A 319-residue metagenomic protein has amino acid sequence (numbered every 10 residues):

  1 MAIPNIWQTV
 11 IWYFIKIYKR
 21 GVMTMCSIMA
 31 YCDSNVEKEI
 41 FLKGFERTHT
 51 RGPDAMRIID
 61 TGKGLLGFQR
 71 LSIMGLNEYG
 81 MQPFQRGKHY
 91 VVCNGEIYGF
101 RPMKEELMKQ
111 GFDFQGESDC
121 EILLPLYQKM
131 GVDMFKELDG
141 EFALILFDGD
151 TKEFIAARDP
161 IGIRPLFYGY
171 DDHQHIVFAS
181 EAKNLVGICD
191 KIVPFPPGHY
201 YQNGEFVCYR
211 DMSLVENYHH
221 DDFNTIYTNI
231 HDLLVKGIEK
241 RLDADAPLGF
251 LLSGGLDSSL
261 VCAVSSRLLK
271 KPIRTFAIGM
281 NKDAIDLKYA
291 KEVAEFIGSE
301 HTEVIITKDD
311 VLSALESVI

Functional and structural regions predicted by a protein language model:
Q8, Y13, Y18-T24, C32-K38 (+6 more regions): ATP-dependent adenylate-handling active sites, centered on carboxylate activation for C-N bond formation
T24-M25, R51-D54, G62, G67 (+3 more regions): Short, basic and Ser/Thr-rich N-terminal targeting/leader segments
T24-S34, F41-M56, Q85-R86, Y90 (+2 more regions): N-terminal segments that mediate ammonia production and transfer in glutamine-dependent amidotransferase systems
G52, G95, L123, Y201 (+2 more regions): Residue-level signal for inorganic ion chemistry
L65-R70, Y90-N94, A156-A157: Active-site-proximal beta-strand elements of phosphoester/diester hydrolases
M74, Y79-P83: An anion-binding catalytic pocket shared by soluble metabolic enzymes
D119-C120, D139-E141, L287: Conserved glycosyltransferase catalytic-site signature
